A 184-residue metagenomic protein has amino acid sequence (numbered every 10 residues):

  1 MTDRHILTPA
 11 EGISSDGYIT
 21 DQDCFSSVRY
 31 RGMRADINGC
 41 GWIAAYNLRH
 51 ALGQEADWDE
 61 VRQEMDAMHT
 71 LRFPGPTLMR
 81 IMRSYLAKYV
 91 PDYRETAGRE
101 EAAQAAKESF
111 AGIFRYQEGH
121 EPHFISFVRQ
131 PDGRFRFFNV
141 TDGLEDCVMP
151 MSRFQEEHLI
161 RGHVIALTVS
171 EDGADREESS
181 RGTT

Functional and structural regions predicted by a protein language model:
M1-L71: Active-site-adjacent structural segments surrounding the nucleophilic cysteine of cysteine proteases and isopeptidases
I6, A10, D23, G75-T77 (+2 more regions): Generic low-complexity segments that are intrinsically disordered, proline-rich and/or Lys/Arg-biased
G12, D23-C24, T96, E101-A102 (+3 more regions): Intrinsic disorder/low-complexity segments enriched in polar/small residues
N47, E118-G119, D142-E145: Solvent-exposed loop/turn segments at secondary-structure junctions within structured extracellular/periplasmic domains
E60-E101, E108-S109, Y116: Papain-like cysteine protease catalytic cores
R94-R136: Active-site-adjacent substructure of cysteine-protease-like catalytic cores
V128-T184: Noncatalytic regulatory segments and standalone regulatory/sensor domains
